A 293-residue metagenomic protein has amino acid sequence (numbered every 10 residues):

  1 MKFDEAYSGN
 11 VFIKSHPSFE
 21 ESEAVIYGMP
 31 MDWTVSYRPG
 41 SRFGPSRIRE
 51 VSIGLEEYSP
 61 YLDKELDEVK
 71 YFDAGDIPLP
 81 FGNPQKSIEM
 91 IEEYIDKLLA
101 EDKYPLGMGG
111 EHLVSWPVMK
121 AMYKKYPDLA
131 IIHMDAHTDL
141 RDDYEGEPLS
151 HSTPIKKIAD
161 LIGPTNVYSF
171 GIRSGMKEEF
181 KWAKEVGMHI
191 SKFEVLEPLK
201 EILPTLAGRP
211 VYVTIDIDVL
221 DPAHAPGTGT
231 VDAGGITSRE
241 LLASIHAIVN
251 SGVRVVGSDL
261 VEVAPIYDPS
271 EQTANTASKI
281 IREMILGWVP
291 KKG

Functional and structural regions predicted by a protein language model:
M1-G293: Conserved alpha-helical scaffold segments that buttress catalytic/binding sites
